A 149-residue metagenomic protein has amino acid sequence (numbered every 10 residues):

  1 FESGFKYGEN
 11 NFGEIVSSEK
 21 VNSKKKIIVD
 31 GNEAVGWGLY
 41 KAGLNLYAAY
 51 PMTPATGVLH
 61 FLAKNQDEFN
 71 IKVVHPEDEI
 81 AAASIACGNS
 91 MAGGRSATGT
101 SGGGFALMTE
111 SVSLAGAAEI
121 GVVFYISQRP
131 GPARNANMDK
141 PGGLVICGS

Functional and structural regions predicted by a protein language model:
F1-G31: Aromatic-enriched
S18-N22, Y40-L46, E68-I71, G93-S96 (+1 more regions): Glycine- and acidic
K25-D30, A34-A55, H60: Glycine-rich phosphate/diphosphate-binding loop of Rossmann-like nucleotide-binding domains
T53-C147: Thiamine diphosphate
